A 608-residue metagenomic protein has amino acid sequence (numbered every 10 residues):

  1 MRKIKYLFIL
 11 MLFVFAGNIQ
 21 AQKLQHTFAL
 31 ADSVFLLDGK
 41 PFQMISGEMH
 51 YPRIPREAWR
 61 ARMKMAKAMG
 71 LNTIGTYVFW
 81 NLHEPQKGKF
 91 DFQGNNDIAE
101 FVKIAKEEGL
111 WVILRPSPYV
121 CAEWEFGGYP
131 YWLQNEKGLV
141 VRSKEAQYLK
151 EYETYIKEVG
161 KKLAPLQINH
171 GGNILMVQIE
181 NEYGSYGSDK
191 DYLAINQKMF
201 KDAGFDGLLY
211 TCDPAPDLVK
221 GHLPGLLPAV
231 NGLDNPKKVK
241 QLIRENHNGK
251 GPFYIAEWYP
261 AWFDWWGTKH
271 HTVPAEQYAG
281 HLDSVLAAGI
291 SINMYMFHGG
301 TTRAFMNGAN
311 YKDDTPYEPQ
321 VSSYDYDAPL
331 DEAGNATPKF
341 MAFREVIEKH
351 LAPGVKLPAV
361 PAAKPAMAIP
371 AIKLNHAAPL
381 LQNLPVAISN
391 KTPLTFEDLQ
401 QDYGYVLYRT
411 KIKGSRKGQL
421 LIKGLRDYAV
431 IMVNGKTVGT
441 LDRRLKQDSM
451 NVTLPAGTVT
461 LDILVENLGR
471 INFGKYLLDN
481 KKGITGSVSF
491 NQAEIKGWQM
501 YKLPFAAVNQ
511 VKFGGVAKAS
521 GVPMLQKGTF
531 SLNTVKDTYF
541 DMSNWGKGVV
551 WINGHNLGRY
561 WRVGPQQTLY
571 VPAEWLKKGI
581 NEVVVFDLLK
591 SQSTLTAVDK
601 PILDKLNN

Functional and structural regions predicted by a protein language model:
A21-T73, K103: N-terminal carbohydrate-binding accessory modules
M44-P55, W80-D97, Q134-E153, Q178-D189 (+3 more regions): The substrate-binding groove and active-site-proximal loops of carbohydrate-active enzymes, especially glycoside
W59-E125, Q197-D202: Aromatic-lined substrate-binding rim segments of carbohydrate-active enzymes
G88-G94, E107, S117-S143, L193 (+3 more regions): Aromatic- and acidic-residue-enriched segments that line the glycan-binding/catalytic groove of carbohydrate-active
D97-L114, K137-I174: An active-site-proximal structural segment forming one wall of the substrate-binding cleft that immediately precedes
Y148-L223: Active-site neighborhood of glycoside hydrolase catalytic domains
D202-A203, L233-D331, N335, V346: Catalytic-core region of carbohydrate-active enzymes that cleave or remodel glycosidic bonds
G418-M432, L461, F530-N553, Y560-W561 (+1 more regions): Aromatic-lined ligand-binding clefts that engage carbohydrates, nucleic acids, or primary amines
